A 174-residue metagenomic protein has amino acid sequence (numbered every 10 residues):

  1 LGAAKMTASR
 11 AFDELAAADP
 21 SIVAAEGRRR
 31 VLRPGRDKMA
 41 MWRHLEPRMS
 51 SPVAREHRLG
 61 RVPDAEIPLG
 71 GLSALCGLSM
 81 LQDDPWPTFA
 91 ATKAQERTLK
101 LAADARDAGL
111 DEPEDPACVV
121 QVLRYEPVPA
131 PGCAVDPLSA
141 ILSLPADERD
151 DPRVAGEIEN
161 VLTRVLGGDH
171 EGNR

Functional and structural regions predicted by a protein language model:
A3-A17: Short amphipathic alpha-helical interaction segments
A16-G27: A short, conserved structural fragment
R28-G35: Minor-groove-contacting beta-hairpin "wing" of winged helix-turn-helix DNA-binding domains
K38-H44, C76: Short, charged/polar, Gly/Pro-enriched secondary-structure boundary elements
M41-W42, H57, G167-G168: Alpha-helix boundary/capping detector
P47-Y125: Short gly/ser-rich loop at a beta-strand->alpha-helix junction or flexible surface loop bordering the NTP-binding
Q95-R174: Hydrophobic alpha-helical interaction segments
